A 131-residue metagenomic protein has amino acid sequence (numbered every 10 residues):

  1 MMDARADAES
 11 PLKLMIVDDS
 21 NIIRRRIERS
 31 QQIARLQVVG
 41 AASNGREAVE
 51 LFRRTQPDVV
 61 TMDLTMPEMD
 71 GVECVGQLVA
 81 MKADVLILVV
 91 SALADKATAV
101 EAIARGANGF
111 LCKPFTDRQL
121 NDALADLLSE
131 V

Functional and structural regions predicted by a protein language model:
N21-G40: Two-component/phosphorelay signaling modules centered on CheY-like receiver
N44-E47, D70-E73: Acidic catalytic/metal-coordinating carboxylates
T55-T61: Active-site beta3 strand of CheY-like receiver
M66: Receiver (REC) domain active-site loop signature in two-component systems and cognate sites in sensor histidine kinases
L93-A94: Short, conserved "switch-loop" micro-motifs in signal-transduction and mechanochemical regulators
F115-A125: C-terminal output helix
